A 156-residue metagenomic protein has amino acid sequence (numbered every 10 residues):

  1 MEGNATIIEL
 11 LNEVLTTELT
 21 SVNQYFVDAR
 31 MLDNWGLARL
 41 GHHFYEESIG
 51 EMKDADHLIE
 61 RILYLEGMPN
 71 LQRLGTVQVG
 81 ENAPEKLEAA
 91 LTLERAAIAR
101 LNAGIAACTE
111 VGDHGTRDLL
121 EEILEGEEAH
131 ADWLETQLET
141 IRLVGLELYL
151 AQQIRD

Functional and structural regions predicted by a protein language model:
M1-D156: Iron-associated oxidoreductase/ferritin-like identity signal
